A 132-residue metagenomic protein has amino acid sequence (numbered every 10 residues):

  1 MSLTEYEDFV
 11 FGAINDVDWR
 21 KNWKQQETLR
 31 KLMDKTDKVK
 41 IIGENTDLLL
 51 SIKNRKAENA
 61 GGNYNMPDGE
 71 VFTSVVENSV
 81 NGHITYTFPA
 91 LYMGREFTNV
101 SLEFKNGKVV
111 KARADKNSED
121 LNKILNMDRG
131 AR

Functional and structural regions predicted by a protein language model:
M1-G82: Active-site bordering "gate/hinge" segments that shape substrate access to catalytic or cofactor-binding pockets
T28, Y86-T87, D120: Short, hydrophobic/aromatic alpha-helical segments in well-folded domains
K56-A57, A90-Y92, K116-S118: Short, catalytically relevant binding-site loops at active-site mouths
K56-A57, V100-E103, N126-M127: Short, solvent-exposed amphipathic alpha-helical segments in soluble enzyme and RNA/protein-processing domains
E70-A112: Oxyanion-binding "anion nests"
K111-R132: Dual-mode signal for accessory low-complexity, basic/Gly-rich regions
